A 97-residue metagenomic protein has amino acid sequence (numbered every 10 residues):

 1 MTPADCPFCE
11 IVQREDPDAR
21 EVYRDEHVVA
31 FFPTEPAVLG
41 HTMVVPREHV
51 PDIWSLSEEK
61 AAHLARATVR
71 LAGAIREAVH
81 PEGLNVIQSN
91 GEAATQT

Functional and structural regions predicted by a protein language model:
M1-T97: HIT superfamily nucleotide-processing domains
